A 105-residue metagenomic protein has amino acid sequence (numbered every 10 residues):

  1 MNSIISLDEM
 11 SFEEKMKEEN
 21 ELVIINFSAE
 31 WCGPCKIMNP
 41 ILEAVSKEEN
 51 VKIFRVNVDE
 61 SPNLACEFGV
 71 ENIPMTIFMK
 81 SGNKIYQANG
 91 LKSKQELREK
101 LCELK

Functional and structural regions predicted by a protein language model:
M1-N2, R98: N-terminal targeting signals for export/organelle localization
I4-L22: A short beta-strand-turn-helix
I5, F54, I85-A88: Structural signal for short hydrophobic segments within the conserved structured cores of catalytic domains across
L7, F27, L42-S46, N50-N63: Thiol-based oxidoreductase modules, predominantly thioredoxin-like and allied folds used for disulfide exchange
F27-I41: Conserved redox-active cysteine motifs that mediate thiol-disulfide chemistry, especially di-cysteine Cys-X(1-2)-Cys
F68-I77: Structural micro-motif
K80-K105: Non-catalytic, surface beta->alpha helical segment in thiol-disulfide oxidoreductase systems
